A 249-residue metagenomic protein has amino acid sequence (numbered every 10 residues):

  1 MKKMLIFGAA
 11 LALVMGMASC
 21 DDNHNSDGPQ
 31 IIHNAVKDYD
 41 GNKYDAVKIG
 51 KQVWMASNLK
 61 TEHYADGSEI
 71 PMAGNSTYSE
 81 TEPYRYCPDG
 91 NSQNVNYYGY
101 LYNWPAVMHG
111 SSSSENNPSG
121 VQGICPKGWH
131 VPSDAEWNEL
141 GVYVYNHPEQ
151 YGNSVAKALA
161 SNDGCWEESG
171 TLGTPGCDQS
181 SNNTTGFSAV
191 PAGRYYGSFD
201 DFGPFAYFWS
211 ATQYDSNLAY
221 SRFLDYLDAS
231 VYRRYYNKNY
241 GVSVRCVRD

Functional and structural regions predicted by a protein language model:
M1-M4, D21: Positively charged n-region of N-terminal signal peptides that target proteins for export
L5-L13: Sec-dependent N-terminal signal peptides
G16-S19: C-terminal motif of bacterial Sec signal peptides marking the signal peptidase cleavage site
D22-D249: Conserved positions within compact, well-structured domain cores
